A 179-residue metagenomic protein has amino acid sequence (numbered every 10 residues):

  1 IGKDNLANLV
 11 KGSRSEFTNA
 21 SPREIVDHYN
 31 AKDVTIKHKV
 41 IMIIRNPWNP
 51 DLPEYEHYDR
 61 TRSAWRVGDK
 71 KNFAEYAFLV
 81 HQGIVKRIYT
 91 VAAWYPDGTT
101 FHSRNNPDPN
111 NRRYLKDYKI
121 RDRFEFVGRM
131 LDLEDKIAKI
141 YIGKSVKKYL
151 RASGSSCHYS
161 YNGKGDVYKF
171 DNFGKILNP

Functional and structural regions predicted by a protein language model:
I1-K32: Structure-specific nucleic-acid interaction/processing domains
H38-P179: Structured alpha/beta reader/binder surfaces that contact nucleic acids or chromatin modification marks
